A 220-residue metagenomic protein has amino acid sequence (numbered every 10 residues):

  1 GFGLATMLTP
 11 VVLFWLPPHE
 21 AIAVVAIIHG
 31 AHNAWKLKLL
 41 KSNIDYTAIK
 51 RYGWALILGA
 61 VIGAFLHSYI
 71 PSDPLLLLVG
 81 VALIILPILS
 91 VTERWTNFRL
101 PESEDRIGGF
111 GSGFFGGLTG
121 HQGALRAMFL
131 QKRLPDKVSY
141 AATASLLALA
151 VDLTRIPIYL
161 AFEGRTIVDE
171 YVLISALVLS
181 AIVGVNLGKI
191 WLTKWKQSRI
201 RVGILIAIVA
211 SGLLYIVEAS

Functional and structural regions predicted by a protein language model:
F2-K50, G123-V178: Small-residue-rich hydrophobic segments that form or flank transmembrane alpha-helices in multi-pass membrane proteins
A5, T9, L13, I28 (+11 more regions): Alpha-helical transmembrane segments in multi-pass membrane proteins
H19-T92: Membrane helix-loop-helix hairpins that form the core translocation module of multi-pass transporters
A26, V79-L83, P87, S145 (+3 more regions): Residues within membrane-spanning alpha-helices of integral membrane proteins, especially the hydrophobic core/packing
S72-L77, L100-G108, F162-L179: Juxtamembrane helix-entry segments on the extracytoplasmic side of multipass membrane proteins
S90-S112: Alpha-helical multi-pass membrane helix bundles of inner-membrane/thylakoid proteins, especially permease cores
N186-V209: Interfacial loop-to-transmembrane junctions
L214-S220: Juxtamembrane boundary at the C-terminal end of a transmembrane helix
